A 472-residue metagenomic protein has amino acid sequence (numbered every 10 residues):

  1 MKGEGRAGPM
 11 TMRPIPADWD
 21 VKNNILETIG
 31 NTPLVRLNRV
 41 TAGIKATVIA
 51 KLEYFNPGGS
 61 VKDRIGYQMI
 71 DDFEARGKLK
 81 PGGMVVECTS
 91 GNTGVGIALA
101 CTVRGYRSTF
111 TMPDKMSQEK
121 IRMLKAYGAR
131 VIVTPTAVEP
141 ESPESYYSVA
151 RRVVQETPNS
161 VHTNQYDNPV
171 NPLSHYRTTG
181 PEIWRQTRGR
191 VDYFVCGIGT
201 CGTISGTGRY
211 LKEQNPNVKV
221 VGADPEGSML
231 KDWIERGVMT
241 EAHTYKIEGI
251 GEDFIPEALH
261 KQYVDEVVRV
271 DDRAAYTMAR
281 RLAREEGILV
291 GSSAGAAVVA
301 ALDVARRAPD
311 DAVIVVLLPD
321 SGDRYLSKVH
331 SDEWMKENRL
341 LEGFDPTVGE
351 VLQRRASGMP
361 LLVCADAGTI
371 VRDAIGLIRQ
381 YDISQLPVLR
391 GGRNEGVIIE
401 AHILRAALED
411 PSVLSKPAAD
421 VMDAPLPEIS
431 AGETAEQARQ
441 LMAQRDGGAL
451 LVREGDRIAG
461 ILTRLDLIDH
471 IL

Functional and structural regions predicted by a protein language model:
M1-V351: PLP-dependent amino-acid enzyme catalytic core
M69, M112, V351-M359, I378 (+3 more regions): Methionine-biased hydrophobic packing positions in alpha-helices, especially within tandem helical repeat solenoids
C101, L124, I183, G287 (+6 more regions): Terminal peptide-recognition signature
T136-V138, I370, H402-I403, D420-V421 (+2 more regions): Histidine- and aromatic-rich ligand-binding microenvironments
Y263, D345-L362, S415-L426: Bateman (tandem CBS) regulatory domains
R269, C364, V397, E428 (+1 more regions): Short aromatic/basic micro-patch
V363-D382, V388-R390, A407, E428-G447 (+3 more regions): The conserved cystathionine-beta-synthase
V397-I403, R453, A459-I468: Short hydrophobic beta-strand motif reused across regulatory alpha/beta modules
